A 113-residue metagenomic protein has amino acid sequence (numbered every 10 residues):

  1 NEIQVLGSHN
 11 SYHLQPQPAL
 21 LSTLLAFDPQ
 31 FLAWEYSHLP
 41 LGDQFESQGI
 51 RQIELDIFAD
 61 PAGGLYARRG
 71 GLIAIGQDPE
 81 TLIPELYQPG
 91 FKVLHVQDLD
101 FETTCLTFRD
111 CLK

Functional and structural regions predicted by a protein language model:
N1-Q52, P61-K113: Long, acidic (Asp/Glu-rich), low-complexity accessory segments flanking structured domains
D56: Conserved, mostly hydrophobic/aromatic
